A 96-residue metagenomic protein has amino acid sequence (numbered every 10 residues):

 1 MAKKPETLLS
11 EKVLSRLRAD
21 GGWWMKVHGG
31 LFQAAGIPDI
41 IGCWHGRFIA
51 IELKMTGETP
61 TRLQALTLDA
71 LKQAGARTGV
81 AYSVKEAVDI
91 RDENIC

Functional and structural regions predicted by a protein language model:
M1-C96: Catalytic phosphate/metal-binding cores of nucleic-acid and nucleotide-processing enzymes, i.e., regions that mediate
